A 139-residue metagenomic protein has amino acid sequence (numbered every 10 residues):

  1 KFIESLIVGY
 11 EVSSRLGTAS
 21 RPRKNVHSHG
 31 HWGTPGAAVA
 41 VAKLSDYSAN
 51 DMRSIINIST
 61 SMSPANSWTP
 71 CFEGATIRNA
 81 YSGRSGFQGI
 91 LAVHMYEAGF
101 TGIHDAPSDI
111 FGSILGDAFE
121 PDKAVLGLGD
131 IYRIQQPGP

Functional and structural regions predicted by a protein language model:
K1-A38: A glycine-rich phosphate/pyrophosphate-binding beta-strand-loop-alpha-helix module
S28, W32-T34, V39-P139: Functionally critical mobile loop/hinge segments
